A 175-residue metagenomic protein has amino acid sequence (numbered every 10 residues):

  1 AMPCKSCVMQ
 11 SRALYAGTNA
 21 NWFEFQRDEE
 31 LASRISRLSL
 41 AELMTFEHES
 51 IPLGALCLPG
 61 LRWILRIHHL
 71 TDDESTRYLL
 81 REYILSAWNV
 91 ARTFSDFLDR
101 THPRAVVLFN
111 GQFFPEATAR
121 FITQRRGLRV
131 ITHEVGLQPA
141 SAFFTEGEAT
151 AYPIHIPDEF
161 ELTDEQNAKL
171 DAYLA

Functional and structural regions predicted by a protein language model:
A1-A87, V135-A175: Conserved N-terminal ligand/cofactor-binding loop architecture of enzyme catalytic domains
N89-T145: Conserved nucleotide-sugar donor-interacting segment of glycosyltransferase catalytic cores, predominantly GT-B
